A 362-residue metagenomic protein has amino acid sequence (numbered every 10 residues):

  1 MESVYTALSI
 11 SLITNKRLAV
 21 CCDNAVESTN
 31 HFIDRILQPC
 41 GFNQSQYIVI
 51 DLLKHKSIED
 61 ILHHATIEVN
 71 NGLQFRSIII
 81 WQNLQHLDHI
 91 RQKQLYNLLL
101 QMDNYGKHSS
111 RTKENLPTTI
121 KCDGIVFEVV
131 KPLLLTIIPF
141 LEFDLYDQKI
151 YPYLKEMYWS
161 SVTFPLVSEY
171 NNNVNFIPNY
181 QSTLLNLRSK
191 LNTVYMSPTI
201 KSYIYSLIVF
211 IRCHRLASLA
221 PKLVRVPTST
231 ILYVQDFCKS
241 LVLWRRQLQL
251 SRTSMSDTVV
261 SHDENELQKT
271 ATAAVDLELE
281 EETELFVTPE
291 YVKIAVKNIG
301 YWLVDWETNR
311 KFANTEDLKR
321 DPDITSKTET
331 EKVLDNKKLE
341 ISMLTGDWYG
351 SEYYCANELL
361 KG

Functional and structural regions predicted by a protein language model:
M1-L166: Conserved ASCE/P-loop NTPase catalytic core
E2-N24, S28-D34, A217-L232, F237-G362: C-terminal engagement/docking regions of AAA+ P-loop ATPases
Y5-T6, E59-H63, L184-R188, N192 (+4 more regions): Generic detector of well-ordered alpha-helical segments enriched in charged/polar residues, highlighting helical
A19, I78-L84, N186-L191, A220-K222: Short interface patches used for recognition in eukaryotic signaling and trafficking proteins
N30, W81, H89-Y96, Q181-L184 (+3 more regions): Amphipathic alpha-helical transducer elements in NTP-driven molecular machines
C40-Q44, V69, L99-G106, Y158-V162 (+5 more regions): Conserved NTP-handling cores and scaffolds of large molecular machines
D88, Y151, S197, V224-P227 (+1 more regions): Ser/Thr-centered flexible coil motifs
E156-P221, Q247-R252, E307-T315, E358-G362: Conserved C-terminal "switch" segment of AAA+ ATPases
